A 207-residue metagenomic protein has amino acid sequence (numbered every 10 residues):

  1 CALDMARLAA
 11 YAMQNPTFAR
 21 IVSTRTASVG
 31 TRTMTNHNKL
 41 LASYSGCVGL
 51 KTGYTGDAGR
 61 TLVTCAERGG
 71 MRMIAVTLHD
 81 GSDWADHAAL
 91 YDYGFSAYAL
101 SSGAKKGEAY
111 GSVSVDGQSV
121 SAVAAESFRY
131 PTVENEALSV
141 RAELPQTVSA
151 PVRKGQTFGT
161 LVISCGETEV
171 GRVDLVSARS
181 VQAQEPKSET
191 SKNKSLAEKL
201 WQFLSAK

Functional and structural regions predicted by a protein language model:
C1-K207: Domain-terminus/edge residues, biased toward the C-terminal soluble/receptor-binding domains of extracytoplasmic
